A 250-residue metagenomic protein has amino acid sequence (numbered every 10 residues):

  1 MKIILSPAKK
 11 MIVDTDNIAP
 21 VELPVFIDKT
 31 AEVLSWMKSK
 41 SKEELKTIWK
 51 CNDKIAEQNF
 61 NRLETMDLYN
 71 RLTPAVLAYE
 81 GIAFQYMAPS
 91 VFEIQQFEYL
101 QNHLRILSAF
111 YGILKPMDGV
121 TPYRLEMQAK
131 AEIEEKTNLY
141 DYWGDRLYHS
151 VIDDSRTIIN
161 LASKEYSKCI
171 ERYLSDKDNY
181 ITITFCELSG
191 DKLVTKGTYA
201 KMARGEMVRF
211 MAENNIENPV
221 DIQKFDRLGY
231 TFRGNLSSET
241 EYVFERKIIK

Functional and structural regions predicted by a protein language model:
K2-S6, T157-N160: Short hydrophobic beta-strand segments
I4-V91: Active-site helix-to-loop segments that bind/position phosphate- or nucleotide-bearing substrates and donors across
A88-S238, V243-K250: Internal, well-folded beta-alpha domain core
